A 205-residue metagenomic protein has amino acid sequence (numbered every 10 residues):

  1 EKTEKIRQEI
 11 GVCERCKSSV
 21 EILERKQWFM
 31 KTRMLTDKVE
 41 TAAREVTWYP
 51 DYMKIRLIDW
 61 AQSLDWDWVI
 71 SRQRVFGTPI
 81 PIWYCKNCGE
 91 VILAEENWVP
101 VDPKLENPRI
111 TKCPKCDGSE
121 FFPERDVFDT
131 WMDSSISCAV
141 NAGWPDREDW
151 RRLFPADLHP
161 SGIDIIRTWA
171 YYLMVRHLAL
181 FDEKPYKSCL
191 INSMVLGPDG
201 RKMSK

Functional and structural regions predicted by a protein language model:
K2-K205: Structured secondary-structure scaffolds
